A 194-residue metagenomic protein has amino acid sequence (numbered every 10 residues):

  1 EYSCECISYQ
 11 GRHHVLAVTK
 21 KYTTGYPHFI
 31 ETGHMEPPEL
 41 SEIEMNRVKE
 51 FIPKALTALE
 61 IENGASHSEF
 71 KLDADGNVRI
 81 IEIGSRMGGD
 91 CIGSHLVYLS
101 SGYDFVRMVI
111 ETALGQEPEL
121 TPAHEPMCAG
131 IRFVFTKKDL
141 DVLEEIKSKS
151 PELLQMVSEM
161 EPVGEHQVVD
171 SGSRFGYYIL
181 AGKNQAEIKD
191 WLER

Functional and structural regions predicted by a protein language model:
E1-V78, M87: Internal nucleotide-binding/catalytic subdomain
S8, T19-K20, G84-S85, T136-K138 (+1 more regions): A broadly conserved detector of short glycine/acidic/proline-rich loop/turn motifs that flank catalytic sites and bind
G25-F29, D90-S94, Q155: A short, polar/proline- and glycine-enriched secondary-structure boundary/capping micro-motif
H28-F29, G89, V168-S173: Short, flexible turn/loop "capping" segments at secondary-structure junctions
S41-V48, G102, Q185-I188: Generic structural signal for well-ordered, non-membrane alpha-helical segments in soluble metabolic enzymes
N46-S68, A74, G84-K138: Active-site "cap" helix and flanking loop/linker of ATP-utilizing ligase/carboxylase catalytic domains
I80-E82: Pre-DFG segment of protein kinase catalytic domains
I110-R194: Peripheral (often C-terminal) accessory segments that flank ATP-dependent C-N-forming ligase machineries
